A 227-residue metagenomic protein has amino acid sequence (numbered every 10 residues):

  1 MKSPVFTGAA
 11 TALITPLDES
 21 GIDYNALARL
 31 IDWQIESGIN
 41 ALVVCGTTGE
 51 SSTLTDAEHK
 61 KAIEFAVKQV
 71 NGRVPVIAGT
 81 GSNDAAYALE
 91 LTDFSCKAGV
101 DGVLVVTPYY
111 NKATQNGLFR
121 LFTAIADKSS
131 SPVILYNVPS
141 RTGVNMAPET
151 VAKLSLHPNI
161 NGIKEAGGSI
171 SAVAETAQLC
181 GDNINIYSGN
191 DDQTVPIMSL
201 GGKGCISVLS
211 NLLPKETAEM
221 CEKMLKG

Functional and structural regions predicted by a protein language model:
K2-T11, T15-G143: Active-site beta->alpha loop and helix N-cap motifs at the rims of alpha/beta catalytic domains
D127-K128, R141-G227: Catalytic alpha/beta core domains of metabolic enzymes, predominantly
